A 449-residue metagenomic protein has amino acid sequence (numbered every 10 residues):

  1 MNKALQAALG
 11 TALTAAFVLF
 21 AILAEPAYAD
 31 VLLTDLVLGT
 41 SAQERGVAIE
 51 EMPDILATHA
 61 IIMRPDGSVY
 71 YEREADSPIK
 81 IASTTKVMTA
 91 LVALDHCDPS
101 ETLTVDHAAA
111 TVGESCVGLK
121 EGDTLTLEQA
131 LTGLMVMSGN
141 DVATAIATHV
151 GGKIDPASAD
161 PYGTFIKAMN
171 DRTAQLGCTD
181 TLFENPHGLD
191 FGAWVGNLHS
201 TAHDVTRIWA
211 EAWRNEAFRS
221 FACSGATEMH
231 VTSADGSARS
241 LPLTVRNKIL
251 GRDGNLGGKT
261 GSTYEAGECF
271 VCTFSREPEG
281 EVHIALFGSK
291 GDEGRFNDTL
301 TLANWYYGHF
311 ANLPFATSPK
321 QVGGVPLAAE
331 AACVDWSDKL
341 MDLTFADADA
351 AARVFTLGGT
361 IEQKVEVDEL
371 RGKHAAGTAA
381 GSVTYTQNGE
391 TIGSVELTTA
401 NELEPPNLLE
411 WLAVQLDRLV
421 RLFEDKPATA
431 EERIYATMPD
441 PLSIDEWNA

Functional and structural regions predicted by a protein language model:
N2-P26: Sec-dependent N-terminal signal peptides of Gram-positive bacterial secreted proteins and lipoproteins
A15-V18, D98, F310: Hydrophobic alpha-helical membrane context
I22, Y70, A449: Catalytic-site microenvironment of enzymes that process N-acetyl-hexosamine-containing cell-wall polysaccharides
A29-E216: Active-site-adjacent loops and short helices of periplasmic peptidoglycan-processing enzymes
G196-A449: Domain-terminus/edge residues, biased toward the C-terminal soluble/receptor-binding domains of extracytoplasmic
